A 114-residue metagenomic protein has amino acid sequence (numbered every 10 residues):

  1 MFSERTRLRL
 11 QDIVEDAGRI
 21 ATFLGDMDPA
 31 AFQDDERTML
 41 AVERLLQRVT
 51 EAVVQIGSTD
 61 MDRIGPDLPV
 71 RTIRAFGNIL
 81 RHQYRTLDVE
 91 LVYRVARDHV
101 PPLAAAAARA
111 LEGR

Functional and structural regions predicted by a protein language model:
M1-R114: Solvent-exposed interaction patches of small proteins and small membrane subunits
